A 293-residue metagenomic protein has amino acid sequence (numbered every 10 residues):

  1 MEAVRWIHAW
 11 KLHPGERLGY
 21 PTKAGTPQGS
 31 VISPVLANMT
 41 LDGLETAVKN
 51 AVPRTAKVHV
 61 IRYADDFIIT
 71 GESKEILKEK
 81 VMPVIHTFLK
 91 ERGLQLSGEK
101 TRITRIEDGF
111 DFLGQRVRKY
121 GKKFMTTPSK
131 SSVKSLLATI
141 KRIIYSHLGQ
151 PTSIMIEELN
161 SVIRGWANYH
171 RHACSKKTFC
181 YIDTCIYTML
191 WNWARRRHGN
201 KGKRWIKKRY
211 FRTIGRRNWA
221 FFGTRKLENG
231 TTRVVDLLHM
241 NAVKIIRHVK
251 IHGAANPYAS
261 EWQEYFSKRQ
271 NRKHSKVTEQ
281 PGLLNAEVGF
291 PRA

Functional and structural regions predicted by a protein language model:
M1-G109: Conserved polymerase palm-domain catalytic core
V4-A9, R92-E158, V162-G165: A conserved non-catalytic segment of reverse transcriptases and RNA-directed RNA polymerases corresponding to the late
P21, G25-T26, S30, P34 (+3 more regions): Conserved phosphate/pyrophosphate-binding and hydrolysis machinery centered on Walker-type P-loop NTPases, extending
S30, P34, G71, E75 (+4 more regions): Hydrophobic alpha-helical scaffolding
A37-T40, V81, L136, L159 (+1 more regions): Hydrophobic alpha-helical membrane-association signature
M155-K201, K208-R209: Non-catalytic, peripheral interaction segments enriched in hydrophobic/basic residues
M189, A194-V288: Extended C-terminal regions of large enzymes
